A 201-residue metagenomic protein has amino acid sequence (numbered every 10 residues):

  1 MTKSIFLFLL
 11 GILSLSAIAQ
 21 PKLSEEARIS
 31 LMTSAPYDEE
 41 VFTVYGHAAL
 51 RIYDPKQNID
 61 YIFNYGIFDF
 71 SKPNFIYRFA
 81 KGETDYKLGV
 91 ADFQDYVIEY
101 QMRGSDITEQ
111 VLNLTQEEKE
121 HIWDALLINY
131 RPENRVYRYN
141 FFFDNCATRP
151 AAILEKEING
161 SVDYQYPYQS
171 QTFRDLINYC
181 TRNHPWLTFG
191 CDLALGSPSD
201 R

Functional and structural regions predicted by a protein language model:
S4-L13: Sec-dependent N-terminal signal peptides
A17-P21: Boundary at the C-terminal end of the N-terminal hydrophobic targeting segment
L23-E25, D144: Solvent-exposed loop and beta-edge segments used for protein-protein assembly and interaction
E25-G104: Glycine-rich catalytic cores of cysteine/serine-nucleophile enzymes that process amide/ester linkages in cell-envelope
R28, H47, D60, E109-V111 (+2 more regions): Extracellular structured ligand-interaction cores
P36-E39, S105-N113, P132-F141: Second-shell loop/turn segments in exported
T115-L127: A structural motif
I128-R201: Activation targets extended, charge/polar-rich intrinsically disordered C-terminal tails
